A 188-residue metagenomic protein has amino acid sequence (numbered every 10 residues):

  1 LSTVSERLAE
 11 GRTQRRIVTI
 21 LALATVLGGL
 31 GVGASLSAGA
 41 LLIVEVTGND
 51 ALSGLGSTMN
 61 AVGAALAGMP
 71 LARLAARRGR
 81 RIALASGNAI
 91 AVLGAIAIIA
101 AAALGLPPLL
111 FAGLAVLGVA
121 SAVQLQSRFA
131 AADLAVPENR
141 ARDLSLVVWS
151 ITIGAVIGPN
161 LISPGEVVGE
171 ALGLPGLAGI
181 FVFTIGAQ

Functional and structural regions predicted by a protein language model:
L8-A65: Helix-loop boundary and gating motifs at the non-cytosolic
V26, P107-Q124: Hydrophobic core of transmembrane alpha-helices in multi-pass small-molecule transporters, especially MFS/SLC-type
G39, A122-V136: Intracellular juxtamembrane helix-capping segments at the cytosolic ends of symmetry-related transmembrane helices
A61-M69, A155-V156: Residue-level signature of mid-helix packing/kink "hotspots" within the transmembrane helices of 12-pass Major
A67-R80, E166: Helix-to-loop junctions at the C-terminal end of transmembrane segments in multipass secondary transporters
R81-L84, L110: Primarily marks hydrophobic transmembrane alpha-helices of the MFS/SLC 12-helix fold
A89-L104: C-terminal ends and interior cores of transmembrane alpha-helices in multi-pass membrane transporters/permeases
L104-L109, L146-Q188: Helix-loop-helix hairpin linking two adjacent transmembrane segments in secondary transporters
